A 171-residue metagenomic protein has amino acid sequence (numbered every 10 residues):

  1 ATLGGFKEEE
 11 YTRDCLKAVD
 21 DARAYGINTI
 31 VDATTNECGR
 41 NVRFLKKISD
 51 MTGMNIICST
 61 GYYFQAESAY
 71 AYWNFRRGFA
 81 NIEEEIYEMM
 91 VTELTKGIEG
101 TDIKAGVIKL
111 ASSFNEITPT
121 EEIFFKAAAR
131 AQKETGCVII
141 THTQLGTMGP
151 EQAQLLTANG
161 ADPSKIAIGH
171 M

Functional and structural regions predicted by a protein language model:
T2-T34, C38-N55, E83-I103: Alpha-helical scaffold segments that flank or form the walls of functional sites
T2-Y11, L110-E116, I139-Q144: Glycine-rich phosphate-binding "P-loop"
T35-N41, I117, T147, H170-M171: Acidic-and-aromatic substrate-binding clefts and catalytic sites of carbohydrate-active enzymes
F44-L45, A71, T118-F124, G146-G160: Distinct, well-ordered alpha-helical segments
K47-D50, N55-I57, G61-V138: Active-site gating/metal-coordination segments in enzymes
E134-M171: Active-site core of metal-dependent hydrolases
